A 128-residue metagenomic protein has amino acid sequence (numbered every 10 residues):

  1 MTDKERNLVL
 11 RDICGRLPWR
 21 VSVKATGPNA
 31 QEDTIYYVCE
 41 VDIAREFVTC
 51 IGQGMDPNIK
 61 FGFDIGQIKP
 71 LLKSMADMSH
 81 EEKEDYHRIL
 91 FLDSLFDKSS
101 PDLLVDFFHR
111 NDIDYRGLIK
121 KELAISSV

Functional and structural regions predicted by a protein language model:
M1-V128: Structural boundary micro-motifs
